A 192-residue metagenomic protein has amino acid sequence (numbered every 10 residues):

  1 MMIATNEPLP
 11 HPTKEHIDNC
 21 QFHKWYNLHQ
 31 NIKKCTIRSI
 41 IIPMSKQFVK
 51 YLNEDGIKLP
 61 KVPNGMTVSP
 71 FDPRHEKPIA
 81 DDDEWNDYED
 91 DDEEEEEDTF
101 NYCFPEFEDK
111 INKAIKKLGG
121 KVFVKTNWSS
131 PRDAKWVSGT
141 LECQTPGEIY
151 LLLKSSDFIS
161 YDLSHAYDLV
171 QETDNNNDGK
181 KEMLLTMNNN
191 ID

Functional and structural regions predicted by a protein language model:
M1-D192: Preference for protein termini
